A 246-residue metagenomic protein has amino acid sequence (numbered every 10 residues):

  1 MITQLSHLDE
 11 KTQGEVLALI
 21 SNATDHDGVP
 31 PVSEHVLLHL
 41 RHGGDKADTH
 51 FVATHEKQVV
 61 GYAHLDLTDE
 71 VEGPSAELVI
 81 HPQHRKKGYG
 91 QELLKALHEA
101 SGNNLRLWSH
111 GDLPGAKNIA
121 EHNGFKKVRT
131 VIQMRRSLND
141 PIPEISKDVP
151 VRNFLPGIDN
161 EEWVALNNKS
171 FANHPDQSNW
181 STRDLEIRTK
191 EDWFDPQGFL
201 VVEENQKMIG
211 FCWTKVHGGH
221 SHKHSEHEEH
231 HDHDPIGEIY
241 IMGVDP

Functional and structural regions predicted by a protein language model:
M1-L38, I145-S178: Short amphipathic alpha-helix that is part of the acyltransferase structural core
I2-L8, L17-D27, V36-H55, V59-L67 (+5 more regions): Hydrophobic alpha-helical bundles that form the membrane domains of multi-pass transporters
S6, T54, D66, R135 (+4 more regions): Residue-level detector of conserved, well-ordered beta-strand and adjacent loop positions that form binding/recognition
G14, A18-S21, E56, E92-K95 (+5 more regions): Replace "anionic and nucleotidyl ligands
P31-T49, A63-V71, H174-M242: A conserved beta-strand-loop-helix scaffold within acyl/acetyltransferase catalytic domains
L67-S75, H81-V149: Acyl-donor-binding surface of acyltransferase catalytic domains
I80, M242-V244: Hydrophobic adenine-recognition pocket in adenosine-nucleotide-binding enzymes
